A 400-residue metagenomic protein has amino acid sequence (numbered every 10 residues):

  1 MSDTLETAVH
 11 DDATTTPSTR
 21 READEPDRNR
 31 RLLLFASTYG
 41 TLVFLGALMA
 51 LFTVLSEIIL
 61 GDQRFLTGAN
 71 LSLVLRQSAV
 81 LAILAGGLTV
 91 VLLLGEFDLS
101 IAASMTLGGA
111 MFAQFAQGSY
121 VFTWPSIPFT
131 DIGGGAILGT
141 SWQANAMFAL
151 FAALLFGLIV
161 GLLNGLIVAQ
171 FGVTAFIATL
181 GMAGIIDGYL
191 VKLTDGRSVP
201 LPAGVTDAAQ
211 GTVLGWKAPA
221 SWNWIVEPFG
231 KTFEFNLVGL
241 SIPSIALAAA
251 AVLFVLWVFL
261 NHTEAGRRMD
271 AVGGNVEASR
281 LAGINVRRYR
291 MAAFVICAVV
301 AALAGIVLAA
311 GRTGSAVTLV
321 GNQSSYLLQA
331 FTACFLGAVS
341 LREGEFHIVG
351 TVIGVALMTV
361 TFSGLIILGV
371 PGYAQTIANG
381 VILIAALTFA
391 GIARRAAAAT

Functional and structural regions predicted by a protein language model:
D3-A85, Y120-F148: Membrane-interfacial amphipathic/re-entrant helices at transmembrane-helix boundaries
F44-Q63, L94, L193-T194, L256-E264 (+1 more regions): Structural signal for alpha-helical transmembrane segments and their membrane-water exit/capping regions in multi-pass
A47-S56, G68-F122, L166-V173, F331-V349 (+1 more regions): Single transmembrane alpha-helix segments in multi-pass membrane proteins
G61-L73, L190-R197, L237-L240, W257-G266 (+1 more regions): Inter-helical junctions in multi-pass inner-membrane proteins, predominant in energy-converting antiporter-like
F122-A183, I353: Alpha-helical transmembrane segments within multi-pass membrane transporters and channels
P128-S141, M147, T179-H262, R312-Q323 (+1 more regions): Transmembrane helix-bundle core of multi-pass membrane transporters and related energy-transducing complexes
V295, A301, G311-G380: Transmembrane alpha-helical segments in multi-pass inner-membrane proteins
